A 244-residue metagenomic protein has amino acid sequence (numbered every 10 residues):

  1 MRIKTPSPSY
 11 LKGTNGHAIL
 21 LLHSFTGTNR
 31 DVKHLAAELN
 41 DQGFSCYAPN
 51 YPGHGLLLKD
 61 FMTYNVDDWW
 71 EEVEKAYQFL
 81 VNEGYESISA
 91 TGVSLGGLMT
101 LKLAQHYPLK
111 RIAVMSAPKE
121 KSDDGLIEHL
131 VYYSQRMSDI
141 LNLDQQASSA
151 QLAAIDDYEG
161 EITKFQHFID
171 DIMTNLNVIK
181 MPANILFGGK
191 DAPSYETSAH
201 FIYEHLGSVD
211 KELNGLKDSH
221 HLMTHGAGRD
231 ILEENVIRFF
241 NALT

Functional and structural regions predicted by a protein language model:
T26-A36: The serine-hydrolase catalytic nucleophile loop
L35, M181, Y195-E204: Short alpha-helix in the alpha/beta-hydrolase fold that links the catalytic acid
N40-L58: Conserved alpha/beta-hydrolase
L57-G84: Catalytic nucleophile-loop/oxyanion-hole region of alpha/beta-hydrolase and closely related hydrolase-like folds
S87-A90, I112: Conserved alpha/beta-hydrolase fold motif
G92-G96, T100: Gly/Ala-rich beta-loop-alpha elbow adjacent to hydrolase catalytic centers
K110-P182, G189-P193, V209-D210, G215 (+2 more regions): The alpha/beta-hydrolase serine catalytic core
D218-T244: Catalytic active-site module of serine/aspartate enzymes centered on a nucleophile-bearing elbow/loop
